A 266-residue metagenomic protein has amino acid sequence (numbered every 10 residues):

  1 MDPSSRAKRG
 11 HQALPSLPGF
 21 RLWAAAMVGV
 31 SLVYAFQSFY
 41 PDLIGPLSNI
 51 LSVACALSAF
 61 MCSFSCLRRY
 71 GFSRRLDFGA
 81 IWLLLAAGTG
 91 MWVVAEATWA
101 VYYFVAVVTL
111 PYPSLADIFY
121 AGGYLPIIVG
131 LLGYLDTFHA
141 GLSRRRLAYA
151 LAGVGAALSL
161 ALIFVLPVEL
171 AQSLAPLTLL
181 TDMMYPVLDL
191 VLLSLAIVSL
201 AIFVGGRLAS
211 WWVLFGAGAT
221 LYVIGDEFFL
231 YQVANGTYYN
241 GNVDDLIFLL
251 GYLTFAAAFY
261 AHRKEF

Functional and structural regions predicted by a protein language model:
D2-F266: Polytopic alpha-helical membrane-helix bundles and their juxtamembrane interface segments in multi-pass membrane
